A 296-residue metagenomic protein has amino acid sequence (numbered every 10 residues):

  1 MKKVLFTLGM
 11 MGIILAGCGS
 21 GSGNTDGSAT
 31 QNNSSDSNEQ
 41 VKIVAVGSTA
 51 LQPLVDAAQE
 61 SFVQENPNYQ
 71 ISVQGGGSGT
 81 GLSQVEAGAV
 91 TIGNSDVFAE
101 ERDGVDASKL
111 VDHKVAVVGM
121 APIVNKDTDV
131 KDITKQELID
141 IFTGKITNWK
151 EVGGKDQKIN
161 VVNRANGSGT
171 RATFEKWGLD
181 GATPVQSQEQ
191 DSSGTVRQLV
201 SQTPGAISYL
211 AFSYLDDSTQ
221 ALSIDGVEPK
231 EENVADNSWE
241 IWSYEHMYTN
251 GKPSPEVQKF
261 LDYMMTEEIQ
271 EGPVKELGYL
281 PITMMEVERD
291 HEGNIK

Functional and structural regions predicted by a protein language model:
M1-V4: Positively charged n-region of N-terminal signal peptides that target proteins for export
I14-G17: C-terminal motif of bacterial Sec signal peptides marking the signal peptidase cleavage site
G19-N66, Q70, Q74-G79, S83-E86 (+1 more regions): Exported/periplasmic ABC-transporter solute-binding proteins
